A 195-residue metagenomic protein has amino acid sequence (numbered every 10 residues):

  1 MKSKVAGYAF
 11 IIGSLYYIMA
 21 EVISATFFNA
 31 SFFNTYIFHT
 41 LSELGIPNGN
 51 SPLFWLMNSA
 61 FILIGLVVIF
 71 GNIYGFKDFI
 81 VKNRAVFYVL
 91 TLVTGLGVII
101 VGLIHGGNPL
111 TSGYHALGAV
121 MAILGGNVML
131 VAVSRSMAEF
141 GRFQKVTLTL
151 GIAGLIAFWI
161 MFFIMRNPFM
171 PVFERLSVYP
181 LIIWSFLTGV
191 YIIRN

Functional and structural regions predicted by a protein language model:
K2-K4, I73-V86, R135-V146, R194-N195: Membrane-interface helix-boundary motifs at transmembrane edges
K2-N29: N-terminal signal-anchor transmembrane alpha helix
E21-P47: Hydrophobic transmembrane helix segments
E43-L66: Interfacial helix-start motif at the membrane-water boundary
A60-F70, A122-A132, P180-I193: Hydrophobic cores of alpha-helical transmembrane segments in multi-pass inner/ER membrane proteins, independent
K77, G102-P109, W159-P168: Juxtamembrane "helix-exit" motif on the non-cytosolic side of transmembrane helices
T94-R135: Membrane-proximal helix-loop-helix units in multi-pass membrane proteins
A132-N195: Terminal transmembrane helical module of multi-pass membrane proteins
